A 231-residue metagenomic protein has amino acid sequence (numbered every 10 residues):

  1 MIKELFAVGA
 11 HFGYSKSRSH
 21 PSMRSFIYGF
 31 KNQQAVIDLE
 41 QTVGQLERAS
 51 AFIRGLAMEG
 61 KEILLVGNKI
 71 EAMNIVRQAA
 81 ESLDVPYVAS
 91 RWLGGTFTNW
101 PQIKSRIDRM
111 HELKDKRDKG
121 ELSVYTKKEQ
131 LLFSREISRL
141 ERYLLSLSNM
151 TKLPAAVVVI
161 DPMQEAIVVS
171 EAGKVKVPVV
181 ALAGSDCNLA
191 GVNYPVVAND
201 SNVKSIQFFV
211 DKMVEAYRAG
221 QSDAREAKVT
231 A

Functional and structural regions predicted by a protein language model:
M1-A231: Ribosome large-subunit tunnel/peptidyl-transferase-proximal elements
